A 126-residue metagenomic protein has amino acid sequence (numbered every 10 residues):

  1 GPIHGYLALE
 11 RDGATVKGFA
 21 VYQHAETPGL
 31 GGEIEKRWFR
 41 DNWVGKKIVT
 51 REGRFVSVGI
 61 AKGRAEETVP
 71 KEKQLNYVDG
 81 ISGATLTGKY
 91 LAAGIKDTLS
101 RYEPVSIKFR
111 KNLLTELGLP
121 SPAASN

Functional and structural regions predicted by a protein language model:
G1-H4, D12-N126: Intrinsically disordered terminal and processing segments
